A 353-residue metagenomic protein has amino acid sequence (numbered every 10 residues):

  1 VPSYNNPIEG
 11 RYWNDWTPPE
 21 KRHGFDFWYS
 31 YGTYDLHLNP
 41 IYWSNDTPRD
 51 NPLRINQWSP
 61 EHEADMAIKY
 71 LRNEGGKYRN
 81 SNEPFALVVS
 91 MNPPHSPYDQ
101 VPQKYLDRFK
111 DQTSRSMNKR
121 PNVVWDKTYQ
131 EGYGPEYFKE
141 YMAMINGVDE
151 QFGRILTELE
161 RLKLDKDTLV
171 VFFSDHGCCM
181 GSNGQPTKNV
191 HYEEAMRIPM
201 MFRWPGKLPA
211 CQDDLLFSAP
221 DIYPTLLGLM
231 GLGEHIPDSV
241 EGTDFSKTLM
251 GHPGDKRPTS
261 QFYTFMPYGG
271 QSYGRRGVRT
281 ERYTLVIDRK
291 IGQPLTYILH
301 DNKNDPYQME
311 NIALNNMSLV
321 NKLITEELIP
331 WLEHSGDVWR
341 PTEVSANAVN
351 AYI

Functional and structural regions predicted by a protein language model:
V1-E9: His/Cys-centered metal/cofactor-coordination and adjacent catalytic loops
P2-S3, L53, G242: Catalytic-site signature of metal-activated, phosphate-bearing donor transferases, centered on the GT-A/GT-A-like
P2-S3, P93-H95, Y268-G269: Short histidine/acidic/glycine/proline-rich micro-motifs that form metal- and phosphate-coordinating active-site loops
E9-W16, H23-G32, H176-S182, L208 (+5 more regions): C-terminal cap/loop subdomain of S1 sulfatases and analogous C-terminal strand-loop tails that border
G32-E61, I68-P220, G228-S239, I287-P294 (+6 more regions): Active-site-proximal cap/lid insertion segments
Y223, M309, L328: Generic structural marker for isolated residues within well-ordered, non-membrane alpha-helices of soluble domains
A313: Segments surrounding the PLD/"HKD" phosphodiesterase catalytic module and close analogs
L323-L328, L332: Short amphipathic alpha-helical coiled-coil/interface segments
